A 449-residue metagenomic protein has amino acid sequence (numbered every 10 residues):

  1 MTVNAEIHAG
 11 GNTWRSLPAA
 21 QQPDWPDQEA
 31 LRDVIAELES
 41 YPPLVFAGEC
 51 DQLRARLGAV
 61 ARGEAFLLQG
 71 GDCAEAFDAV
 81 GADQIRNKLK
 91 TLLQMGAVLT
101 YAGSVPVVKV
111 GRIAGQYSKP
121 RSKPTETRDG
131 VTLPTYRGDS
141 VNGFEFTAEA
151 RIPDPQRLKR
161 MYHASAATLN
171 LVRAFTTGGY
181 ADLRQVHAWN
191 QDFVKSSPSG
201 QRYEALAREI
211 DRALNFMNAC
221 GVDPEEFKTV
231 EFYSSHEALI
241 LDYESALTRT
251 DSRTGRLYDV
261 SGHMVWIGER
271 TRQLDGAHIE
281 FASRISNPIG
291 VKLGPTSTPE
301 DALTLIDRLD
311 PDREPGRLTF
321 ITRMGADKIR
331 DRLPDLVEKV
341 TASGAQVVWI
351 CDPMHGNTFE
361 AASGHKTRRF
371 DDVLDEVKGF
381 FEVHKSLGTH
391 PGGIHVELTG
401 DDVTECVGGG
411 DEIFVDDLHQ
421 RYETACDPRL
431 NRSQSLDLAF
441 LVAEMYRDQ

Functional and structural regions predicted by a protein language model:
M1-N142: Long, contiguous, compositionally biased segments that the model treats as domain-scale units
Q52-R54, D275-H278, L305, P334-L336: Glycine-rich, charged/polar anion/phosphate-binding loops that engage phosphate groups from diverse ligands
G63-E64, W349-C351: Short coil-to-beta-strand
E75, V80-G325, R368, G393-H395 (+2 more regions): Active-site-facing alpha/beta catalytic cores
A114, M354-H355: Short glycine-enriched loops at secondary-structure junctions
A302-L305, R317-W349, H355-T404: Non-transmembrane, aqueous-exposed alpha-helical and coiled segments at domain scale
